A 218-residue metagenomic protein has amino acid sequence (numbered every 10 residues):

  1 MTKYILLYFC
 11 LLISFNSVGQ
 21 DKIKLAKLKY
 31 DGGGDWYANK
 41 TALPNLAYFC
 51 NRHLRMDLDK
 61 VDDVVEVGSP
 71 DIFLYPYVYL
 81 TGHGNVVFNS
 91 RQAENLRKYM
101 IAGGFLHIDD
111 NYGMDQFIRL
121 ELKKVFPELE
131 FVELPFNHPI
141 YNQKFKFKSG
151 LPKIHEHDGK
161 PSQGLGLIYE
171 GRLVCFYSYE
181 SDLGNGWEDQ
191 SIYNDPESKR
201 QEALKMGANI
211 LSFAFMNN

Functional and structural regions predicted by a protein language model:
M1-Y4: Positively charged n-region of N-terminal signal peptides that target proteins for export
L6-L11: Hydrophobic helical h-region of N-terminal Sec-dependent signal peptides in bacterial secretory/periplasmic proteins
S14-N16: N-terminal signal peptide c-region/cleavage motif recognized by signal peptidases
G19-Y77, T81-G84, V174, D182-L183 (+1 more regions): Aromatic-Pro/Gly-enriched surface loop or interdomain linker that acts as a lid/target-recognition segment
K22-K24, K29-G33, T41-A42, D115-S191 (+1 more regions): An acidic, glycine-rich "communication" segment
L25, Y77-Q116: Short alpha-beta junction capping motif
M56-V65, I108-N111, L129-N137: Surface-exposed patches in mature extracellular/periplasmic domains of secreted proteins
V61-V67, N89-N95, G159-Q163: Alpha-helical scaffolding within the catalytic cores of extracellular/periplasmic polymer-degrading hydrolases
